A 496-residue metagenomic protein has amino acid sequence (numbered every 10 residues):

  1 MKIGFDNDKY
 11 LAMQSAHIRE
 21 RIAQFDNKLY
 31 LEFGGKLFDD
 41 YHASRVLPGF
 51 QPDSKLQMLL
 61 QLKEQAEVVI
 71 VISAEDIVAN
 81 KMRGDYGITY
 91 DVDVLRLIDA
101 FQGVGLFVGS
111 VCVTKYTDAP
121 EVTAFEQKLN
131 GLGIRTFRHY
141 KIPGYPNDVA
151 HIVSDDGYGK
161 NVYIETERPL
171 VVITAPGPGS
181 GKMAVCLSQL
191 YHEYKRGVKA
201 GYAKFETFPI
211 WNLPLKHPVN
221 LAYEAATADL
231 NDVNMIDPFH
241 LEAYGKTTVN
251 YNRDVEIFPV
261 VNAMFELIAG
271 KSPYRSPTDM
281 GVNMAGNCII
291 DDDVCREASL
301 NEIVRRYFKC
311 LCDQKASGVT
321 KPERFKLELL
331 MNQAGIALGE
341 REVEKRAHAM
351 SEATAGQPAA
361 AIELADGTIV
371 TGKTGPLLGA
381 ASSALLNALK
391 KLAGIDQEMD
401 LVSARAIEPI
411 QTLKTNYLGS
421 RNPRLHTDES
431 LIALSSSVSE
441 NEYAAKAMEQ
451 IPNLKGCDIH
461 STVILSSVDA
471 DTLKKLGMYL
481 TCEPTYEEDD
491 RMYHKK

Functional and structural regions predicted by a protein language model:
M1-I173, Q189-M350, T354-Q357, L364-D366 (+2 more regions): Flexible phosphate-sensing "switch/lid" loops adjacent to ATP/NTP-binding sites across phosphate-transfer
G177-P178: The conserved Walker
V185: Hydrophobic positions on the alpha1 helix immediately C-terminal to the Walker A/P-loop
K373-T374: Short clusters of small/polar residues that mark proteolytic maturation junctions
L377-A393: A short, polar/charged loop-to-alpha-helix boundary motif
K391-P423: Short HxH-centered metal-ligating active-site micro-motif
